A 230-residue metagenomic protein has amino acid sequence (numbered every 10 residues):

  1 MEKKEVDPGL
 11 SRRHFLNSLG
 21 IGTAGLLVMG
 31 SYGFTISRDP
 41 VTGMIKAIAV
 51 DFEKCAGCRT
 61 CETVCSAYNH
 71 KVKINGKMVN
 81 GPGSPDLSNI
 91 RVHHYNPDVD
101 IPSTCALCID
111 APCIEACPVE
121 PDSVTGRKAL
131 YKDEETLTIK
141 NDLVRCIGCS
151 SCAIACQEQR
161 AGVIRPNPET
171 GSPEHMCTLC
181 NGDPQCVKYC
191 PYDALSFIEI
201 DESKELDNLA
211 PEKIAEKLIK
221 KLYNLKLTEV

Functional and structural regions predicted by a protein language model:
E2-T23: N-terminal secretory signal peptides and thylakoid transit peptides that target proteins across membranes
P8-G9, M29-A67, P211-V230: C-terminal segment of N-terminal export signals and the immediately downstream linker at the start of the mature
T35-I36, T60-S84, N89, D110-E134 (+2 more regions): Iron-sulfur cluster-binding cysteine motifs and their immediate structural context in ferredoxin-like electron-transfer
C55, C108, C146, C177-N181: Short Cys/His-rich zinc-binding micro-motifs
L87-P112: Mid-chain, structured segments of secreted extracytoplasmic proteins
I101, D133-E135, G171-P173, T178-C180: Short, well-ordered junction/capping motifs at the entry into regular secondary structure
